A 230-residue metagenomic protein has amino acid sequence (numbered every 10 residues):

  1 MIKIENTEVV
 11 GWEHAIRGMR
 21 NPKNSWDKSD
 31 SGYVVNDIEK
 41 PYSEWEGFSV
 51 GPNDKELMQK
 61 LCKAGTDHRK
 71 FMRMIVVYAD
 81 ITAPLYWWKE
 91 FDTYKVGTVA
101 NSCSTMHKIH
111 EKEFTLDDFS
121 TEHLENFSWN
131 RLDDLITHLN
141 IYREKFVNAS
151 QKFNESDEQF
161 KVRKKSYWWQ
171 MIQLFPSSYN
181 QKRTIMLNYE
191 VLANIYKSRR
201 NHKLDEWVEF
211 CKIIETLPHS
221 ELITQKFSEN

Functional and structural regions predicted by a protein language model:
M1-N230: Family-specific signature for flavin-dependent thymidylate synthase
